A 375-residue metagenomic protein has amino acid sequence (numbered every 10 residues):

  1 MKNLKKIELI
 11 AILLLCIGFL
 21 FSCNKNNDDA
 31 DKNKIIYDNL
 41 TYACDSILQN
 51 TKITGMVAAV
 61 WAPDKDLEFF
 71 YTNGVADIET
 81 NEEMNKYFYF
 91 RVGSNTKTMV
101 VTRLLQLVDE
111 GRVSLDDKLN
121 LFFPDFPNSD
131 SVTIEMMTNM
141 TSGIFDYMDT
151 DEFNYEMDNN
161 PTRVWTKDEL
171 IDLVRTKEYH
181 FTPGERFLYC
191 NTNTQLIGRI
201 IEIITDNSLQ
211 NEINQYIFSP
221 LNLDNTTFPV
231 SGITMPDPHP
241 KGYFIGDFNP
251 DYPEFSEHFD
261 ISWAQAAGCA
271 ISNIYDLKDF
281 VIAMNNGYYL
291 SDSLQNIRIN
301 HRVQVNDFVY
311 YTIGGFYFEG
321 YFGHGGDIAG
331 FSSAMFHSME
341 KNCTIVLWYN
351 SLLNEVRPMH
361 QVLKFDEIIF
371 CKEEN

Functional and structural regions predicted by a protein language model:
M1-K34: Bacterial Sec-dependent N-terminal signal peptides
C23-T72, N214, E254-N375: Catalytic loop of the DD-peptidase/beta-lactamase superfamily, centered on the K-T-G motif and neighboring
C44, D64, K97-V100, L104 (+6 more regions): Residue-level preference for non-acidic, small/hydrophobic
L48, F69, E82, D146-M148: Short, solvent-exposed loop/turn elements at domain surfaces
I53, R112-V113, N207, L223: Helix N-cap/coil-helix junction residues
T54, E79-M136, F181-C190, Q265 (+2 more regions): Short active-site loop at a secondary-structure junction that contains or immediately precedes the catalytic residue(s)
V75-D77, G232: Flexible, surface-exposed loop regions and adjacent strand-edge segments of Gram-negative outer-membrane beta-barrel
S131-Y321, G325-D327: Short, surface-exposed loop or secondary-structure junction motifs that flank catalytic or metal-binding residues
